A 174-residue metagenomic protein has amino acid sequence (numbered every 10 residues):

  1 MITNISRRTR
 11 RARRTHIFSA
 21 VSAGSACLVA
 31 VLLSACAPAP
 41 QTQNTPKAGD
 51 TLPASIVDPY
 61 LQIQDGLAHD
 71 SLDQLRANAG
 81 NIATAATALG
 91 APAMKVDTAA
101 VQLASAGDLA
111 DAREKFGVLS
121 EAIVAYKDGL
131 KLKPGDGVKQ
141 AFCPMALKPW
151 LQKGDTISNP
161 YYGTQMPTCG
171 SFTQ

Functional and structural regions predicted by a protein language model:
M1-F18: N-terminal secretory signal peptides that target proteins for export/translocation
L32-A35: C-terminal motif of bacterial Sec signal peptides marking the signal peptidase cleavage site
A37-P40: Bacterial signal peptide processing site
N44-T45: Intrinsically disordered, low-complexity polar regions and short flexible loop motifs
G49-Q174: Mature extracytoplasmic or organellar-lumen-exposed domains after removal of signal/transit peptides
